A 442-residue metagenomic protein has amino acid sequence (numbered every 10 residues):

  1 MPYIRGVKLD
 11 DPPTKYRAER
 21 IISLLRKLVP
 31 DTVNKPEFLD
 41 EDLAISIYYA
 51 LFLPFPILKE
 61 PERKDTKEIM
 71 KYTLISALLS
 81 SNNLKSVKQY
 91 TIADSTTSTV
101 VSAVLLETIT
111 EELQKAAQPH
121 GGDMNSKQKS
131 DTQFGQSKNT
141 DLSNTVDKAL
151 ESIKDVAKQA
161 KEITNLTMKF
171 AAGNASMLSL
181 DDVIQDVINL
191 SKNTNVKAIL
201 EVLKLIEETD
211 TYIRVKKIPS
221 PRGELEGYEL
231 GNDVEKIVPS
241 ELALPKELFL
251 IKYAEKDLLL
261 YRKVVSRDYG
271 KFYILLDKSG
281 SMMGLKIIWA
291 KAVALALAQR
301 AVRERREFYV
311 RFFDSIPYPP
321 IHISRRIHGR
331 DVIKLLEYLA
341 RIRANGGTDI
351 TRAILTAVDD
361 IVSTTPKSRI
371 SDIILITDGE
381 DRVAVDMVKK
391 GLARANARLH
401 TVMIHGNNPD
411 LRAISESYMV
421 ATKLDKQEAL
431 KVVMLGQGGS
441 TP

Functional and structural regions predicted by a protein language model:
M1-P56: Charged, amphipathic alpha-helical stretches
K64-E68, N83-G270, Y418, K426-S440: Acidic/polar low-complexity segments with low predicted structural confidence
D268-R326, A353-I354, D372-I376: Von Willebrand factor
L275-S279, A353, A357, S368-K389 (+1 more regions): DG-centered beta-turn motif at the end of beta-strands
A296-R300, T356-T364, K390: A generic secondary-structure signal
A301-R303, P366, L392-N396: Arginine/glycine-rich "motif VI" loop of SF2 helicases in the C-terminal RecA-like domain
Y318-P319, I323, I327-S371, V402-D410: Von Willebrand factor
R341-T348, G379-D425, L430-V432: VWA/integrin I-like adhesion module and closely mimicked acidic/polar interface patches used
